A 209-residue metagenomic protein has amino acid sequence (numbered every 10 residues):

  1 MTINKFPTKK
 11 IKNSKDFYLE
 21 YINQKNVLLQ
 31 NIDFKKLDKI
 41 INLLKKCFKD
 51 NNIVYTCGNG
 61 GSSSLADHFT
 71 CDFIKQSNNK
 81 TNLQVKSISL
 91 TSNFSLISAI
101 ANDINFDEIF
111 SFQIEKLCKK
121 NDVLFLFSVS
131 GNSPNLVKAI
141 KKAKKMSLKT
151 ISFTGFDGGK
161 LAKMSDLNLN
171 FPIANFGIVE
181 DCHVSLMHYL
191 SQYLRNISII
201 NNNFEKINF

Functional and structural regions predicted by a protein language model:
M1-N31: Generic N-terminal amphipathic, Lys/Arg-enriched alpha-helix
Q30-D50: A short, well-structured juxtamembrane/interface segment
K46-C118: Glycine-rich, small/polar surface segments that engage phosphate groups of diverse ligands
S62-D67, N132-A139, L161: Short glycine/serine/threonine-rich phosphate/pyrophosphate-binding segments that cradle anionic phosphate groups
K116, L124, G177-F209: A charged, well-structured terminal subsegment
L124, T150, N168-N170: Short, well-ordered beta-strand core segments
F153-S165: Short, glycine/polar-rich helix-capping loops at beta-to-alpha or helix-loop-helix junctions that flank or form
